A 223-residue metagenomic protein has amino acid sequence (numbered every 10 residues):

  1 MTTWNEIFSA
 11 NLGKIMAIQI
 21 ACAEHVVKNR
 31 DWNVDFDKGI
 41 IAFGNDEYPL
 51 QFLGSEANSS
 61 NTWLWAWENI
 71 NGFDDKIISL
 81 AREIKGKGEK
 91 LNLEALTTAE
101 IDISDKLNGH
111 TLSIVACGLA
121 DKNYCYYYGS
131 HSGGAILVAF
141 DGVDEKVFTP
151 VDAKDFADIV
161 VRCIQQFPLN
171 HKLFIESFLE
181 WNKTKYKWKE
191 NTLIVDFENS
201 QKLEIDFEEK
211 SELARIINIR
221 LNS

Functional and structural regions predicted by a protein language model:
M1-R82, G86: N-terminal leader/presequence regions that precede the main folded/catalytic core
A17-V26, S104-A120, K172-K185, I194-F197: Short, solvent-exposed secondary-structure boundary motifs
W32-D37, S130-S132, K187-N191, E208-K210: Short, ordered beta-strand-loop transition motifs
F43-Y48, E68-N71, D141-V143, D196-Q201 (+1 more regions): Secondary-structure transition/turn motif
D46-E56, A139, K202-E208: Short amphipathic beta-strand/extended segments with alternating polar/hydrophobic composition
Q51, L64-A66, Y124-G129, G134-F140 (+2 more regions): Ordered hydrophobic segments in well-structured contexts
I77-L169: Surface-exposed beta-loop interaction hotspot
V151-S223: Alpha-helical oligomerization segments
